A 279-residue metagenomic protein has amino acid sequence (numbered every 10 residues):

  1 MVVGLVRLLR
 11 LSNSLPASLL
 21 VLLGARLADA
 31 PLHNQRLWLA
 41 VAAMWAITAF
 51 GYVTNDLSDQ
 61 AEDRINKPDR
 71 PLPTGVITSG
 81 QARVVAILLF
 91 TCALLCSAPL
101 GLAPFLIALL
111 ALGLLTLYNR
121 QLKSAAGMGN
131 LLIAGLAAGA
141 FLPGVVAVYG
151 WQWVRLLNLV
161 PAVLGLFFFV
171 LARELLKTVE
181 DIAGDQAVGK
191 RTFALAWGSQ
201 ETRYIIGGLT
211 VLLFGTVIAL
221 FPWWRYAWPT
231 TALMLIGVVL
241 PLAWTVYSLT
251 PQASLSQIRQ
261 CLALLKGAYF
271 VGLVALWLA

Functional and structural regions predicted by a protein language model:
V2-R7, P73-W153: Intramembrane alpha-helical segments
V3, S14, P222-A279: Extended hydrophobic alpha-helices typical of membrane-associated regions
A17-G24, P73-T74, L131-V148, A194-S199 (+1 more regions): Small-residue-rich segments of transmembrane alpha-helices in multi-pass membrane proteins, especially helix faces
A17-S58, F90-A98, L102-T116, V154-L176: Membrane-embedded alpha-helical segments that form the functional core of polytopic membrane enzymes, especially those
V21-A28, A93-G101, L115-N119, A140-V148 (+4 more regions): Structural signal for membrane-spanning alpha-helices in multi-pass inner-membrane proteins, emphasizing helix cores
A28-A40, I133-I182, Q186, S199-V211: Functional transmembrane core segments of multi-pass inner-membrane proteins
A42-A43, Q60-A108, K190-Y226: Multi-pass membrane catalytic core of lipid/isoprenoid biosynthesis enzymes
D56, A61, G113-A126, E174 (+2 more regions): C-terminal ends of transmembrane helices
